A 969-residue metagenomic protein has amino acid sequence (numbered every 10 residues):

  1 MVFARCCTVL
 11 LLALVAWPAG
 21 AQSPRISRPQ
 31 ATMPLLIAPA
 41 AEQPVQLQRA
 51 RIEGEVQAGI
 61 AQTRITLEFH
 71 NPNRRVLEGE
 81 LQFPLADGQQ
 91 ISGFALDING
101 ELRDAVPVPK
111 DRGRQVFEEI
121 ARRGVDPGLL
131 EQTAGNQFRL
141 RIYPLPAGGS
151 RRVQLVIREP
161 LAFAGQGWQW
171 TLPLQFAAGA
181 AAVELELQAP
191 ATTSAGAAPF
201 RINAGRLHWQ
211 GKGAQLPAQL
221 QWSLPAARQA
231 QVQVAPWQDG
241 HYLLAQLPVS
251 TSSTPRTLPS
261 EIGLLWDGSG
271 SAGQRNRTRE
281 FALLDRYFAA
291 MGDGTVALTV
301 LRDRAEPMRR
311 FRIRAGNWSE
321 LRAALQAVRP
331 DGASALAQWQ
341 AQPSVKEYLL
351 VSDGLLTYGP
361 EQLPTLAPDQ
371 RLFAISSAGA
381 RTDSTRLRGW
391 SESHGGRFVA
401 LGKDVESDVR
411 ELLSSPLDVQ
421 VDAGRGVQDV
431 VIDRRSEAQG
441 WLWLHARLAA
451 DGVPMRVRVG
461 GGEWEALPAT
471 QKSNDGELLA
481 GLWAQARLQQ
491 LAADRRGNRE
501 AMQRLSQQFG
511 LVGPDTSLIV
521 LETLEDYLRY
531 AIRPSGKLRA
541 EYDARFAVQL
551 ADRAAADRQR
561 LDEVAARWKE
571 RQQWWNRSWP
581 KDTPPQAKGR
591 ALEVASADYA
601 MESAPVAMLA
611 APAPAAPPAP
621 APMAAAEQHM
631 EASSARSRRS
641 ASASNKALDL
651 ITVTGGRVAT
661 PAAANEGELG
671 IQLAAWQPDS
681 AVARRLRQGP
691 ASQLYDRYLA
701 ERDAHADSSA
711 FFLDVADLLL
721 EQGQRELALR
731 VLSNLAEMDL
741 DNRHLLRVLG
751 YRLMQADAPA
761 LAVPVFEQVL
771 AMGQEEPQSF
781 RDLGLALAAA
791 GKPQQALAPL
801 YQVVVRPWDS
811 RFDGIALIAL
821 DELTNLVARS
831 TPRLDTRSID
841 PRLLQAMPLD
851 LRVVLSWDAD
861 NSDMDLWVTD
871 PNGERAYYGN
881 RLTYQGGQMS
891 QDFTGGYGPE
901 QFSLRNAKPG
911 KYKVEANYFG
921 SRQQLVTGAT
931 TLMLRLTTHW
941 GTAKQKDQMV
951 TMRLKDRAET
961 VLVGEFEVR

Functional and structural regions predicted by a protein language model:
A21-A58: N-terminal, polar/Ser/Thr-rich
G93-N99, R103-T133, Q137, R141-L265 (+2 more regions): An acidic, Ser/Thr-enriched
T257-A315, Q340, K346-V351: Von Willebrand factor
E306-R309, G316-E347, L356, R381-D383: Von Willebrand factor
S352-L401, V409-L412: VWA/integrin I-like adhesion module and closely mimicked acidic/polar interface patches used
A710-D714, H744-V748, Q778-D782, A798 (+1 more regions): Alpha-solenoid helical repeat scaffolds
R829-R969: Intrinsic-disorder/low-complexity signal
